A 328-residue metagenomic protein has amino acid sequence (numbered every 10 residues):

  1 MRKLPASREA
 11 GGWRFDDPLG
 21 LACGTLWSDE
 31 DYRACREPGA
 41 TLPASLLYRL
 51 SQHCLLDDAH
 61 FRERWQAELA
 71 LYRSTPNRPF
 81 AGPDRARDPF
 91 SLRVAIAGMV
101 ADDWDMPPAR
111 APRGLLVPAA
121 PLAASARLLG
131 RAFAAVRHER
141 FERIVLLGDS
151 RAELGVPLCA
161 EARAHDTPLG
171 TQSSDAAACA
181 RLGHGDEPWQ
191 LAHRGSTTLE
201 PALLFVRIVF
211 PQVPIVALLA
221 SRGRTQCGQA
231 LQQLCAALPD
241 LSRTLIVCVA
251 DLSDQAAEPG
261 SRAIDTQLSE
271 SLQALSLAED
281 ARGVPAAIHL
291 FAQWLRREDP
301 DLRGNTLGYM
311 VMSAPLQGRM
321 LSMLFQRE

Functional and structural regions predicted by a protein language model:
M1-L21: Long, low-complexity, charged/polar intrinsically disordered regions in eukaryotic proteins
S7, D16, L116, D166 (+2 more regions): Residues in well-ordered beta-strands of folded domains
E9-A10, E298, R327-E328: Short acidic-glycine loop/turn motifs at beta-strand connectors
G12-R14, G114-L115, L245, S322-L324: Ordered hydrophobic segments in well-structured contexts
D16-F90: Long, charge-rich, low-complexity alpha-helical segments
L19, M310, R327: A broadly conserved detector of short glycine/acidic/proline-rich loop/turn motifs that flank catalytic sites and bind
R73-Q317: Active-site histidine-anchored catalytic micro-motif
P315-E328: Short, basic/aromatic-enriched C-terminal tail that caps enzymatic domains
